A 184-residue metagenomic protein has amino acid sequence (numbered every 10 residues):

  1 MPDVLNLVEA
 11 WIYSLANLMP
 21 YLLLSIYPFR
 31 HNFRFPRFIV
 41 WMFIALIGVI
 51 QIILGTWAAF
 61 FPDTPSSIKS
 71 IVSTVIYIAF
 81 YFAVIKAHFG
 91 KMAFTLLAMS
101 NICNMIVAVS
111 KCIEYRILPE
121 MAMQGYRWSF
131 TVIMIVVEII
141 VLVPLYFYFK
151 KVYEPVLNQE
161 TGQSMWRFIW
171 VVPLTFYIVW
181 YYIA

Functional and structural regions predicted by a protein language model:
M1-M19: Hydrophobic transmembrane alpha-helical segments in integral membrane proteins
M19-I39, I53-A184: Juxtamembrane segments at transmembrane-helix boundaries in multi-pass signal-transduction membrane proteins
I44, G48-Q51: N-terminal, Lys/Arg-enriched amphipathic/low-complexity engagement segments that precede the first folded domain
